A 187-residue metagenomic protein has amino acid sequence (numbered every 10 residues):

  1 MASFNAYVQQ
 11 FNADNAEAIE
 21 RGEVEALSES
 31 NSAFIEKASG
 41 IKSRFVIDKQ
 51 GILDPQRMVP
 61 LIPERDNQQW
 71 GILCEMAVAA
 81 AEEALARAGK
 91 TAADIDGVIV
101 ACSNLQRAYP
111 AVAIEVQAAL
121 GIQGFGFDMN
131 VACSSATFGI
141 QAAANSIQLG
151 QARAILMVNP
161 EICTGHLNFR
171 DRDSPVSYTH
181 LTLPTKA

Functional and structural regions predicted by a protein language model:
M1-D94, L120: Conserved "HGTGT" condensation-loop signature of ketosynthase/thiolase-family condensing enzymes that catalyze
S39-V46, Q50-R57, Q68, C102-A154 (+1 more regions): Conserved catalytic cysteine-centered active-site region of acyl-thioester-dependent Claisen-condensing enzymes
M76, F138, T179: Charged catalytic carboxylate motif
D94-A101: Short glycine-rich phosphate-binding loop at a beta-alpha junction
F169-S177: Internal gly/pro-rich beta-alpha loop/helix module that stabilizes soluble enzyme cofactors or their anionic handles
T179-T185: Conserved small/polar residues in nucleotide/adenosyl-binding loops
